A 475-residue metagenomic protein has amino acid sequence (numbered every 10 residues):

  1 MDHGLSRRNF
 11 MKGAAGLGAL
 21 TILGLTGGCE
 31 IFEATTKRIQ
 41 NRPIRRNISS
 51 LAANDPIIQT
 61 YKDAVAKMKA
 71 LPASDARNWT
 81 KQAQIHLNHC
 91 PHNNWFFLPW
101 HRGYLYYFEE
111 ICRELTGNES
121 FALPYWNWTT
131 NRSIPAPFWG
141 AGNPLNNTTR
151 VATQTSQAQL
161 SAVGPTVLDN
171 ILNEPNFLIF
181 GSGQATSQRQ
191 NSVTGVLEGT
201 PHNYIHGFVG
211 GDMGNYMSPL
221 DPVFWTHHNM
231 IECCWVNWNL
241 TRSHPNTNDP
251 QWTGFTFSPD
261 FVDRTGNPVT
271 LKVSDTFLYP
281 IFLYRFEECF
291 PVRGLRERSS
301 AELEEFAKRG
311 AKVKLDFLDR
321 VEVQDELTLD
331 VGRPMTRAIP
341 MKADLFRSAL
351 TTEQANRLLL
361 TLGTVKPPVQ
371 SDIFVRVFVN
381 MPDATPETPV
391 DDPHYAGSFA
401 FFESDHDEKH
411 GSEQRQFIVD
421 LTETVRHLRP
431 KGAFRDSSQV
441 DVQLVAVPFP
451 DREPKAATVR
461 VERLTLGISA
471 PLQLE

Functional and structural regions predicted by a protein language model:
D2-G4, R8-W95, P99-E475: Intrinsically disordered, flexible peripheral segments
